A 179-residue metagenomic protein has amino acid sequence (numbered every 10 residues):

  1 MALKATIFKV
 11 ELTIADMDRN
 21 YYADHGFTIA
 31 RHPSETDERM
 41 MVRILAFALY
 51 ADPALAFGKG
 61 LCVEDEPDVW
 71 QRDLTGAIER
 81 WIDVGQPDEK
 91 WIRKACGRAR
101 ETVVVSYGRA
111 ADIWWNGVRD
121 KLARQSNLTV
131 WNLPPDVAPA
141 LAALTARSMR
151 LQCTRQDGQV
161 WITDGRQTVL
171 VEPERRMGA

Functional and structural regions predicted by a protein language model:
V10-L12, V69, Q159-D164: Short polybasic amphipathic segments
D16-L61: Acidic-basic catalytic patches of nuclease active cores, encompassing PD-(D/E)XK and other metal-cofactor nuclease
A56-L74: Long amphipathic N-terminal alpha/beta scaffold segment
G58-G60, I82-G85, V105-G108: Short His-Asn-centered micro-motif
V69-Q71, G76-I92: Conserved catalytic cores of phosphodiester-cleaving nucleases, focusing on short active-site segments
P87-A143: Feature captures the catalytic cores and cofactor-binding loops of soluble hydro-lyases/lyases that act on carboxylate
T129, L133-A179: Non-catalytic C-terminal interaction segments of nucleic acid-processing enzymes
